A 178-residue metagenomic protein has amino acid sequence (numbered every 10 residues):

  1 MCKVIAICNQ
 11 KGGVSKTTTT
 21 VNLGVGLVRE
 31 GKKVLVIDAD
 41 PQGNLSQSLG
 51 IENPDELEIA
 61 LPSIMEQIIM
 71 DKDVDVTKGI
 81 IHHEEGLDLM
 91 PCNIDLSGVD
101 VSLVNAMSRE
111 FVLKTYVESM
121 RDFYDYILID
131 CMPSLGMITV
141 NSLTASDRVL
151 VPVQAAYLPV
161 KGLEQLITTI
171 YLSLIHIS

Functional and structural regions predicted by a protein language model:
M1-S178: P-loop NTP-binding core
